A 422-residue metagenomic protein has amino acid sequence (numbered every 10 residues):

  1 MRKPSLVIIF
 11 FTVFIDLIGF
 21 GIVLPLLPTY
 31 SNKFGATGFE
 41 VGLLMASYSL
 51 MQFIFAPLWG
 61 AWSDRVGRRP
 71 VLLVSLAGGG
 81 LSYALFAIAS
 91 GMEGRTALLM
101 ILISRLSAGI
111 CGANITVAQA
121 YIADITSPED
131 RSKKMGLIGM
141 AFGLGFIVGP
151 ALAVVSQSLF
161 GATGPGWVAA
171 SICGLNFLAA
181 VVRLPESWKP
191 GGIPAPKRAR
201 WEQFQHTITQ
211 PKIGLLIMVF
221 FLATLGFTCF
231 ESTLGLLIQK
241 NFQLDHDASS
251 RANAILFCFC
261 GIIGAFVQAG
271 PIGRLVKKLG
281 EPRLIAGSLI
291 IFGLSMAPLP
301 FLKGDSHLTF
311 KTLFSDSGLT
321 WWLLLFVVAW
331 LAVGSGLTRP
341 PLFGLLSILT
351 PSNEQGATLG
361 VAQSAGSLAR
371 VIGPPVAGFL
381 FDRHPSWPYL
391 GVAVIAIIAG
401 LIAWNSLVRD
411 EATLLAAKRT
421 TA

Functional and structural regions predicted by a protein language model:
M1-K3, P185-M218, D245, A422: Juxtamembrane intracellular "pre-TM" segments in multi-pass secondary transporters
F14, S82, T96-A113, K311-L337: Hydrophobic core of transmembrane alpha-helices in multi-pass small-molecule transporters, especially MFS/SLC-type
G21, S49-P57, A113, F146-I147 (+3 more regions): Residue-level signature of mid-helix packing/kink "hotspots" within the transmembrane helices of 12-pass Major
P25-F39, T233-A252: Short amphipathic helix-loop junctions that connect adjacent transmembrane helices in Major Facilitator Superfamily/SLC
F53-R95: Conserved MFS/SLC helix-loop-helix module at the cytosolic interface between two early adjacent transmembrane helices
A56-G67, F266-E281, F381: Helix-to-loop junctions at the C-terminal end of transmembrane segments in multipass secondary transporters
A77-R95, I291-D316: C-terminal ends and interior cores of transmembrane alpha-helices in multi-pass membrane transporters/permeases
L102-F142: Cytoplasmic helix-loop-helix junction between adjacent transmembrane helices in 12-TM secondary transporters
